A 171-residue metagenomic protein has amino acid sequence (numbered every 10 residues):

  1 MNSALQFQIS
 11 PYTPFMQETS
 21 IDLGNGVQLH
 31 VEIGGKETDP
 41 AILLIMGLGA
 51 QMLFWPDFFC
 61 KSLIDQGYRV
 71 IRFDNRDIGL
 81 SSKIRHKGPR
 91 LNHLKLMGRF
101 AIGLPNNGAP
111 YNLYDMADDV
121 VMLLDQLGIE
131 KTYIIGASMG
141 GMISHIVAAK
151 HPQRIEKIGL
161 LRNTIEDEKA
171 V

Functional and structural regions predicted by a protein language model:
F7-Q28: N-terminal cap/lid segment of alpha/beta-hydrolase-fold proteins
L23-G103: Conserved HGGG/HGGXW glycine-rich cap/lid loop of the alpha/beta-hydrolase fold
V31, V70, V120, L124 (+3 more regions): Hydrophobic packing within well-folded, soluble alpha/beta domains
M52, M116, M139-M142: Methionine-biased hydrophobic packing positions in alpha-helices, especially within tandem helical repeat solenoids
F100-L104, P110-T132: Conserved acidic catalytic loop of the alpha/beta-hydrolase fold
E130-K169: Conserved hydrolase catalytic core segment
